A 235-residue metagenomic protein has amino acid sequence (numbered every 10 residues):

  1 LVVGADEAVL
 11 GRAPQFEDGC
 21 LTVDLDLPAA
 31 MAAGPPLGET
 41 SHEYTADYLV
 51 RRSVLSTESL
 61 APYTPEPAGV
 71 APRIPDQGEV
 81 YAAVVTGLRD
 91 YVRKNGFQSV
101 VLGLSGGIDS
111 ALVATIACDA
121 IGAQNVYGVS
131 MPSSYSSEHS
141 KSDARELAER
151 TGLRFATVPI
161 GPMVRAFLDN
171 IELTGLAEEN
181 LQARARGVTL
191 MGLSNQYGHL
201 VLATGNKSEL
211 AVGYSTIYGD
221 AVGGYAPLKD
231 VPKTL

Functional and structural regions predicted by a protein language model:
L1-D76: C-terminal beta-strand edge segments of enzyme domains
C20-T22, L49-P65, N125-S130, S134-G175 (+2 more regions): A conserved beta-strand->alpha-helix junction
V70-A82, L176-A183: Short acidic-aromatic active-site loops that bind/stabilize oxyanions
E79-V101, G187-L193: Phosphate/ATP-binding catalytic cores across multiple sugar-kinase/actin-like superfamilies, primarily ASKHA
R89-Q98, D119, A123-V126, A166-D169 (+2 more regions): Conserved helix-loop functional segments at active or binding sites
Q98-L104, I108-R145: ATP-dependent adenylation/pyrophosphate-handling site
G107, A148, L202: Residue-level signal for inorganic ion chemistry
T151, E172-L235: Active-site adenylate/phosphate-handling loop in enzymes that bind or generate adenylated species
